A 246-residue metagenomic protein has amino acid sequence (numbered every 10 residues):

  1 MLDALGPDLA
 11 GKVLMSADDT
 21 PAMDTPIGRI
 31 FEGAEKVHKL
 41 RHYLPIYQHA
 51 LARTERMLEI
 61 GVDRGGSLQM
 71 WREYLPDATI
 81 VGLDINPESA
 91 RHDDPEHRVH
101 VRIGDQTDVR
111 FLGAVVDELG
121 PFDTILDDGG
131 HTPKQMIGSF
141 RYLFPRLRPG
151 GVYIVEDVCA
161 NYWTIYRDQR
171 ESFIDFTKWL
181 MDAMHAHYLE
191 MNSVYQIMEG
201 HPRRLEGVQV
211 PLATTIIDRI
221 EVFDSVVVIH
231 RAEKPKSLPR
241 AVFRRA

Functional and structural regions predicted by a protein language model:
M1-L126, G130-V155, C159-A246: A short alpha-helical cap/connector motif
